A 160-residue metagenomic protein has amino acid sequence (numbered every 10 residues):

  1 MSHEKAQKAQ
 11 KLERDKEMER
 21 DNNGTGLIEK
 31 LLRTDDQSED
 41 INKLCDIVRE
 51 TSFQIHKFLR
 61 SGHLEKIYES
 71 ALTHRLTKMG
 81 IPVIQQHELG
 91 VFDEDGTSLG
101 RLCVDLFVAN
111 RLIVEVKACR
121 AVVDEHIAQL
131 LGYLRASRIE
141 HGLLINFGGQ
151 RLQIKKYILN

Functional and structural regions predicted by a protein language model:
M1-K43: Intrinsic disorder/low-complexity segments
G24-T25, I81-I84, A121-Q129: A cross-kingdom feature that marks ATP-driven nucleic-acid transaction machinery
R33, Q37, I41-D46, S61-E65 (+2 more regions): Nuclease catalytic cores
V48-F58: A short, surface-exposed helix-loop junction/capping segment
R60, V83, V104-R120, Y133: Conserved catalytic cores of phosphodiester-cleaving nucleases, focusing on short active-site segments
T77-D93: A short acidic/basic microdomain associated with nuclease active sites
K117-N160: Nucleic-acid nuclease catalytic cores
